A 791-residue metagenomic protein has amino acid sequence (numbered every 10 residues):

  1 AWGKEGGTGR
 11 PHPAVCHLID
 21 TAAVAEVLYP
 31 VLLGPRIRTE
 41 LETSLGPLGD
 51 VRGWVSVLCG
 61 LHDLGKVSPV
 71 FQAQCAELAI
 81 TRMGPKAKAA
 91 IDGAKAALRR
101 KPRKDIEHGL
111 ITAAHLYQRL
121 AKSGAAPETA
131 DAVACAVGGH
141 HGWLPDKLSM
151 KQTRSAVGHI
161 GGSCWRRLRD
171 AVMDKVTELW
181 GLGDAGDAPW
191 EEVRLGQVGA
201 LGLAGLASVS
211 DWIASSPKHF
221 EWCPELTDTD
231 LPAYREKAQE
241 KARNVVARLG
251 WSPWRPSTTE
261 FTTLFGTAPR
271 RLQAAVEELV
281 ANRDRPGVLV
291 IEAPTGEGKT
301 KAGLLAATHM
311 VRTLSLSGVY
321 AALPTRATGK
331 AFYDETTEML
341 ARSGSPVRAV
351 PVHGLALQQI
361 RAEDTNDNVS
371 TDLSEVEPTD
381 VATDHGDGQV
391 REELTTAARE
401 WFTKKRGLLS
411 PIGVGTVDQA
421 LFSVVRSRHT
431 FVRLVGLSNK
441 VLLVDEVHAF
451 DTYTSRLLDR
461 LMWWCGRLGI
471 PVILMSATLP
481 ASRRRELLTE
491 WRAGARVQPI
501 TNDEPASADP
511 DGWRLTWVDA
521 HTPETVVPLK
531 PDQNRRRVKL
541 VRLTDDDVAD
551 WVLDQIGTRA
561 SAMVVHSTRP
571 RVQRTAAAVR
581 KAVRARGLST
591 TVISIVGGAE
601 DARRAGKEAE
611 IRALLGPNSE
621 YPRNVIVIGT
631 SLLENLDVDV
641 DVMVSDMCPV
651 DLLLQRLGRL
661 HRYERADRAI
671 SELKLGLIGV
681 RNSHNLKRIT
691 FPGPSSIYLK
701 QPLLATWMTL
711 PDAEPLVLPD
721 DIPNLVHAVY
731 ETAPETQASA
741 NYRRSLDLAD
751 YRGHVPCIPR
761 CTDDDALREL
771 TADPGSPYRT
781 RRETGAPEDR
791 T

Functional and structural regions predicted by a protein language model:
W2-W254: Accessory nucleic-acid engagement/destabilization modules that flank
A125, R484, R535-K539, L543-G616 (+2 more regions): C-terminal helicase lobe and adjacent C-terminal extensions/tails of nucleic-acid helicase motors
R285-A307, F450-D451, S476: Walker A/P-loop
A306-Y333, R342-S345, G466-G469: Conserved SF1/SF2 helicase motif Ia
S317-M339, P351-L357, L479-R483, R569: Conserved Walker A/P-loop ATP-binding site and its immediately adjacent core in helicase/helicase-like ATPase domains
T336-P411, V417-L421, A613, P617: A substrate-engagement module of RecA-like helicase motors
T430-L468, V472: SF2 helicase catalytic motif II
R485-Q555: Interdomain hinge/linker at the junction between the two RecA-like core domains of SF2 helicases
